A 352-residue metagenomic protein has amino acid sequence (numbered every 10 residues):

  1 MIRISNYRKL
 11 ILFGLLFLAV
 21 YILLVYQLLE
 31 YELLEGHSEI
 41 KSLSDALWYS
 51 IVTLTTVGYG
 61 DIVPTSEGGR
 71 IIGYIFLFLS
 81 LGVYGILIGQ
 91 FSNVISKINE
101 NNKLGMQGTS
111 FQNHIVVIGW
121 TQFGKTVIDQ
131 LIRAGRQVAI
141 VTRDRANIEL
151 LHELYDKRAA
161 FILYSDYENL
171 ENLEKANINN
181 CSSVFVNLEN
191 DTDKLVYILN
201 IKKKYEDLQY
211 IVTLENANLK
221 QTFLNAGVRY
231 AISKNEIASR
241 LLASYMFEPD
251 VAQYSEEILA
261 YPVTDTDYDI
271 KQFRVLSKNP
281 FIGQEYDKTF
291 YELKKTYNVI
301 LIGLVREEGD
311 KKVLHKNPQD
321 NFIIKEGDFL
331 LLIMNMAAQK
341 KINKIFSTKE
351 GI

Functional and structural regions predicted by a protein language model:
M1-I22, E30-I40, V52-T55, D61-P64 (+3 more regions): Cytosolic regulatory regions of ion transport systems
L43-L47: Structural signature of hydrophobic alpha-helical transmembrane segments
